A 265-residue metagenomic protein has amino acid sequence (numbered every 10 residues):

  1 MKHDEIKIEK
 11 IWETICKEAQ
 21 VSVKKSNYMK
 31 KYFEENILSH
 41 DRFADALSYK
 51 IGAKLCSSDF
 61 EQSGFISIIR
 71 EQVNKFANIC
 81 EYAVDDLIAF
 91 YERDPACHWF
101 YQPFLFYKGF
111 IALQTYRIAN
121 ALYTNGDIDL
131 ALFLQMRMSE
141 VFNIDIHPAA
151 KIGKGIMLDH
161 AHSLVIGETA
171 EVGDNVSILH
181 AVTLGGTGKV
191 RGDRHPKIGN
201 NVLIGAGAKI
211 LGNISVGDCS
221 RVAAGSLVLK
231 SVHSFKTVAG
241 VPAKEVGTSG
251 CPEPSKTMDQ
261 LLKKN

Functional and structural regions predicted by a protein language model:
M1-R137, E253-N265: Terminal amphipathic alpha-helical/low-complexity segments used for targeting or macromolecular assembly
S139-V246: Structural signal for interior beta-strand "rungs" in well-ordered beta-sheet cores of soluble enzyme domains
S234, A239-G240, K244-P252, K256-N265: Alpha-helical subdomain
